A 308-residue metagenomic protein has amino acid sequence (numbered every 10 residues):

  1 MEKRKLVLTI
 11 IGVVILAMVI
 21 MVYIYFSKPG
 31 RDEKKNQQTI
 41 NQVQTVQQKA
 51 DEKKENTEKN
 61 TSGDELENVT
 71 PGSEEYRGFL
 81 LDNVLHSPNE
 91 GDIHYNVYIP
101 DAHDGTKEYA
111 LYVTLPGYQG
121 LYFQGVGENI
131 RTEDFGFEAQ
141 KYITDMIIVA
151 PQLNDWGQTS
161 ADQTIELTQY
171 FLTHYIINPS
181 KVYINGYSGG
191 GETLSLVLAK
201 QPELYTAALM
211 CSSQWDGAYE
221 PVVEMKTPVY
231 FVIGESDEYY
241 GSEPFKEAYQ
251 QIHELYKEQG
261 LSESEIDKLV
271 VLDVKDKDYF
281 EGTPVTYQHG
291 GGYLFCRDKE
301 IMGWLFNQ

Functional and structural regions predicted by a protein language model:
K3-Y109, E192, V197, G260-D267: A domain-start/cap signature at the N-terminus of enzymes
A102-K107, W156-S188: Gly/Ser-rich "nucleophile elbow"/oxyanion-hole loop immediately N-terminal to the catalytic nucleophile in hydrolases
Y109-L111, L115-I165: Active-site machinery of serine-nucleophile hydrolases
G117-L121, L153-Q158, S188-E192, S213-G217 (+2 more regions): Solvent-exposed loop/turn segments at secondary-structure junctions within structured extracellular/periplasmic domains
G127, G241-E258: Short alpha-helix in the alpha/beta-hydrolase fold that links the catalytic acid
T144, V223-V229: Short, proline-enriched alpha-helix->beta-strand connector loops that line the catalytic pocket of alpha/beta-hydrolase
H174, S180-E224: Primarily recognizes the serine-hydrolase "nucleophile elbow" in alpha/beta-hydrolase and SGNH/GDSL folds
V232, S236-Y239, Y256-Q308: C-terminal catalytic histidine-bearing segment of alpha/beta-hydrolase fold enzymes
